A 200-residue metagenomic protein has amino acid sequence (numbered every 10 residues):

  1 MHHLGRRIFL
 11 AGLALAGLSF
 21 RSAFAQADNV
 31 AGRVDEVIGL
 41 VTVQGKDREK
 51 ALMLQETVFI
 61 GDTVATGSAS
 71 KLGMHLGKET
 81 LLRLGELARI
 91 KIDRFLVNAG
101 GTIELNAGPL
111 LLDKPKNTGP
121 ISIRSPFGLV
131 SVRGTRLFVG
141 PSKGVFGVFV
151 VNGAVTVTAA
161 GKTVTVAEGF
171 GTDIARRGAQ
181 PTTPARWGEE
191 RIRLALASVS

Functional and structural regions predicted by a protein language model:
M1-R21: N-terminal secretory signal peptides and thylakoid transit peptides that target proteins across membranes
A23-T63, G67-S200: Flexible, surface-exposed loop/linker segments and immediately adjacent secondary-structure boundaries
